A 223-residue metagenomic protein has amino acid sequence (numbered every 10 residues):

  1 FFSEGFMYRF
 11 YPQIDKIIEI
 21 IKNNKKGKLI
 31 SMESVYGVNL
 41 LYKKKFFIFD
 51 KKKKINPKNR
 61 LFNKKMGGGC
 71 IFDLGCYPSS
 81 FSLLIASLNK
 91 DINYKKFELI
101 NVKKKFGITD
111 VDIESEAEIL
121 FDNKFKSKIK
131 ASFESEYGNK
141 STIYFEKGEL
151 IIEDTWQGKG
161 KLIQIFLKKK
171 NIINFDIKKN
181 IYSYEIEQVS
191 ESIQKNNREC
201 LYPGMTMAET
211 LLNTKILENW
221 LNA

Functional and structural regions predicted by a protein language model:
F1-R9: Beta-strand-loop-alpha-helix segment that lines the small-molecule cofactor/substrate pocket of alpha/beta enzymes
R9-F97: Predominantly a Rossmann-like dinucleotide-binding segment in NAD(P)-dependent oxidoreductases
F10, C70-G75, D110, K178-Y182 (+2 more regions): Aromatic-acidic/polar surface patches that form glycan- and anion
P12, K16-I20, S80-F81, E116 (+3 more regions): Alpha-helical elements of Rossmann-like donor-binding domains used by nucleotide-donor carbohydrate transfer enzymes
N23, D122, Q188-A223: C-terminal helix-rich "cap/oligomerization" subdomain common to oxidoreductases
E33-S34, N101, K128-K130, T206: Short beta-strand segments
Y94-K104, K124-F125: Short Pro/Gly-enriched beta-strand edge/turn motifs at strand-loop
F106-E114, L120-E187, Y202-P203: NAD(P)-dinucleotide binding in Rossmann-like oxidoreductases
